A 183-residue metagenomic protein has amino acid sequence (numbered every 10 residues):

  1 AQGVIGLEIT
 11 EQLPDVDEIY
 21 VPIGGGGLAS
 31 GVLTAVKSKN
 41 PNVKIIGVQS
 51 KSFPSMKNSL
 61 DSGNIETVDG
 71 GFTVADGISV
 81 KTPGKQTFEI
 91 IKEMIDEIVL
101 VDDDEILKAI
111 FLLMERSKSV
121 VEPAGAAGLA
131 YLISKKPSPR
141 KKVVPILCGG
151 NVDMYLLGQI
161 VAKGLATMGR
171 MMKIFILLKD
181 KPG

Functional and structural regions predicted by a protein language model:
A1-E93, I133-L178: Glycine-rich phosphate/pyrophosphate-binding loop at beta-loop-alpha junctions
Q2, G84-R140: Active-site-adjacent helical/loop segments in soluble small-molecule enzymes
D180-G183: Short amphipathic alpha-helix segments
